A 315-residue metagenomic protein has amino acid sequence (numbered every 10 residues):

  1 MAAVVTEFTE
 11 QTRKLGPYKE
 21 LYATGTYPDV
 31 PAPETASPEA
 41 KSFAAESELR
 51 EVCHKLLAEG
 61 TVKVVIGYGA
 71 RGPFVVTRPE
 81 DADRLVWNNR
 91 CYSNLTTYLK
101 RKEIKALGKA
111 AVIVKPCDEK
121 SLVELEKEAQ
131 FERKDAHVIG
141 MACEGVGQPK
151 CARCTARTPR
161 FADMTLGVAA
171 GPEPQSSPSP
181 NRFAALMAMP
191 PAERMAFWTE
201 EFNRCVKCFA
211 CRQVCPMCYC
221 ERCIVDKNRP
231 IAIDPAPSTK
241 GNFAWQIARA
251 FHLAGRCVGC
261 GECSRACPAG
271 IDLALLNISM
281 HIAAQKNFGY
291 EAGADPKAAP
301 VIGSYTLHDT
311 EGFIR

Functional and structural regions predicted by a protein language model:
M1-F202, Q213-P216: Iron-sulfur-associated redox domains of electron-transfer enzymes in respiratory and anaerobic energy metabolism
A45-V52, K207, C211, L253 (+3 more regions): General structural feature for long, well-ordered alpha-helical segments within catalytic domains of soluble enzymes
C117, C151-C154, C205-C211, C215-C218 (+3 more regions): Short cysteine clusters
P180-F202, C220-R315: Ferredoxin-type iron-sulfur electron-transfer modules in oxidoreductases and energy-metabolism complexes
